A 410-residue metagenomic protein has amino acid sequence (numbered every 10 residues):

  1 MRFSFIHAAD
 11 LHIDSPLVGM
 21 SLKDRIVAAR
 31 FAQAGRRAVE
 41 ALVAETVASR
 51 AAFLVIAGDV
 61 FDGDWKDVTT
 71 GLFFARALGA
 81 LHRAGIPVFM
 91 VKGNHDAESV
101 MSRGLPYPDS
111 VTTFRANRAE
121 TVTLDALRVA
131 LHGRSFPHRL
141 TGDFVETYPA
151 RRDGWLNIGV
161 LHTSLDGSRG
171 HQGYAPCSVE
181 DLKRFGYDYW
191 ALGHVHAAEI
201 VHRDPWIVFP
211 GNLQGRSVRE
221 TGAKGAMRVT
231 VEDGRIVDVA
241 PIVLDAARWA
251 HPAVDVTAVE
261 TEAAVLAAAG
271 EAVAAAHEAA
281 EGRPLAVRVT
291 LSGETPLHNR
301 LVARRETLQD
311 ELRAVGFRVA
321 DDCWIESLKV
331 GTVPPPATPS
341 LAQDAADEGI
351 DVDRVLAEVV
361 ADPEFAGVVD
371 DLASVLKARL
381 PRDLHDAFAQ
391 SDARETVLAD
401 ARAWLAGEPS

Functional and structural regions predicted by a protein language model:
M1-G71, A387-E395: N-terminal active-site segment of His-dependent metallophosphoesterases
R2, R118-D125, P210-A275, R288: Binuclear metal-dependent phosphoesterase catalytic core
R2, R50, R128, G186 (+2 more regions): Short loop/turn motifs at secondary-structure junctions
F5-H7, V55, I158-V160, A191 (+1 more regions): Structural motif
V18, D24, F53, D64-V208 (+2 more regions): His/Asp/Glu-rich metal-coordinating catalytic cores of metallo-dependent phosphodiesterases/hydrolases acting on
R36, E40-V47, A75, V145-P149 (+2 more regions): Amphipathic, non-transmembrane alpha-helical secondary structure
E45-R50, L81-G85, V319-A320: A structural motif corresponding to the C-terminal end of an alpha-helix and its immediate exit/capping segment
I242-S410: Accessory, non-catalytic peripheral segments of nucleic-acid enzymes
